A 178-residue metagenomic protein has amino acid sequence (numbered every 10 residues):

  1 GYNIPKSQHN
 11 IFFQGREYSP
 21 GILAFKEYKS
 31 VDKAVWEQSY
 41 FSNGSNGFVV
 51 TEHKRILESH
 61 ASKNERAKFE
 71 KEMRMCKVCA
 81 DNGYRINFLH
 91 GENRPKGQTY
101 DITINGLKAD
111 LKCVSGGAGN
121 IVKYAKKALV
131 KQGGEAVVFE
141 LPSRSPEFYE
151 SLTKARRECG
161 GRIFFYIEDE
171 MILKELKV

Functional and structural regions predicted by a protein language model:
I4-H90, V114-V178: Metal-dependent nuclease catalytic core centered on acidic motifs
P95-Q98: Short acidic/glycine-enriched loop/turn segments that link adjacent beta-strands
I102, L107-S115: Conserved catalytic cores of phosphodiester-cleaving nucleases, focusing on short active-site segments
